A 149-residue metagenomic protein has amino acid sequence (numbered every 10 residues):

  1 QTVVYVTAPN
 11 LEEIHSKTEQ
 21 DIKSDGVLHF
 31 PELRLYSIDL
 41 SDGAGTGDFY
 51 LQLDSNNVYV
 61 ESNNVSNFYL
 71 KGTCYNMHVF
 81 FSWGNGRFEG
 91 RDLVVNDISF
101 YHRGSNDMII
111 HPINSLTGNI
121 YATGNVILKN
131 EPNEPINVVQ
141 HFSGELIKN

Functional and structural regions predicted by a protein language model:
V4-V6, L11-N149: Extended, compositionally simple hydrophobic/Ser/Thr-rich segments that build repetitive fibrous architectures
